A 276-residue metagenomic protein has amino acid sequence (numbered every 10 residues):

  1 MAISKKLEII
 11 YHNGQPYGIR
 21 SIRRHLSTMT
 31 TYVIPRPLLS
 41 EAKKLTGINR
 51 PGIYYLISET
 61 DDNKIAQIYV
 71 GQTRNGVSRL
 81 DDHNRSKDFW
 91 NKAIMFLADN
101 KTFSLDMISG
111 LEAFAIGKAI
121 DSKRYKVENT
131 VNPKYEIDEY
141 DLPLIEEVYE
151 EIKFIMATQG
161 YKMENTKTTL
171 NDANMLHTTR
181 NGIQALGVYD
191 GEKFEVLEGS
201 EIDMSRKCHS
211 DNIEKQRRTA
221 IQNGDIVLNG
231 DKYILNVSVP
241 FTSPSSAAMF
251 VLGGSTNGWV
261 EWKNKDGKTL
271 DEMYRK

Functional and structural regions predicted by a protein language model:
M1-P51, T60-K64, V77-N236, N264-K276: Boundary/linker segments flanking structured domains
Y54-S58, A66-R74, A247: GIY-YIG nuclease signature motif recognition
K64-I65, G258: Short loop/turn segments at connectors of secondary-structure elements within structured domains
T73, D82, G117, M249-G253: Generic detector of well-ordered secondary structure
G230-M249: A conserved acidic, glycine/proline-rich C-terminal tail/linker
F241, A248-K263: Short, compact, well-ordered microdomains
